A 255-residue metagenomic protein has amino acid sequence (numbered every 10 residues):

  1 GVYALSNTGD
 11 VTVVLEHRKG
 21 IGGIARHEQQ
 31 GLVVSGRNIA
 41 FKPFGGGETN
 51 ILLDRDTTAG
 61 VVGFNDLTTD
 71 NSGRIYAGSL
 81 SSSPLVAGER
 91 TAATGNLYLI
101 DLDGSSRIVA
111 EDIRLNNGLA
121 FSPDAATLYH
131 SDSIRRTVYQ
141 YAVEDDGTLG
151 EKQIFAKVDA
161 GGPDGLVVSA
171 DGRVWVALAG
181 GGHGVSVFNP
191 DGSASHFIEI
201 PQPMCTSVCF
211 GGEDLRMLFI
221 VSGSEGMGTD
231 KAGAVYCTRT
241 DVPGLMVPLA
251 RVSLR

Functional and structural regions predicted by a protein language model:
G1-E16, A40-K42: Beta-propeller domains
G1-Y3, N38-A40, E89, G95-Y98 (+3 more regions): A short loop-to-beta-strand structural motif that recurs across blades of beta-propeller domains
S6-G9, P43-E48, I100-G104, A142-G147 (+2 more regions): Short loop/turn segments that connect beta-strands within beta-propeller blades
G9-E16, N50-T57, S105-E111, G150-K157 (+1 more regions): A short beta-strand motif characteristic of beta-propeller blades
H17-G36, T57-I75, S81-S82, T91-N96 (+4 more regions): Beta-rich, blade/repeat-based domains predominating in secreted/periplasmic proteins but also intracellular
S82-G95, S133-R136, A179-G181, M227-K231: Short, solvent-exposed loop/turn segments at conserved positions within beta-propeller repeat blades
R136-T137, Y141, T148-K152, A156-S193: Loop/turn-rich, solvent-exposed surfaces of beta-rich toroidal or solenoidal domains
C209-R255: Blade-level signature of beta-propeller repeat domains, shared across WD40, Kelch, NHL, RCC1 and BNR/Asp-box propellers
